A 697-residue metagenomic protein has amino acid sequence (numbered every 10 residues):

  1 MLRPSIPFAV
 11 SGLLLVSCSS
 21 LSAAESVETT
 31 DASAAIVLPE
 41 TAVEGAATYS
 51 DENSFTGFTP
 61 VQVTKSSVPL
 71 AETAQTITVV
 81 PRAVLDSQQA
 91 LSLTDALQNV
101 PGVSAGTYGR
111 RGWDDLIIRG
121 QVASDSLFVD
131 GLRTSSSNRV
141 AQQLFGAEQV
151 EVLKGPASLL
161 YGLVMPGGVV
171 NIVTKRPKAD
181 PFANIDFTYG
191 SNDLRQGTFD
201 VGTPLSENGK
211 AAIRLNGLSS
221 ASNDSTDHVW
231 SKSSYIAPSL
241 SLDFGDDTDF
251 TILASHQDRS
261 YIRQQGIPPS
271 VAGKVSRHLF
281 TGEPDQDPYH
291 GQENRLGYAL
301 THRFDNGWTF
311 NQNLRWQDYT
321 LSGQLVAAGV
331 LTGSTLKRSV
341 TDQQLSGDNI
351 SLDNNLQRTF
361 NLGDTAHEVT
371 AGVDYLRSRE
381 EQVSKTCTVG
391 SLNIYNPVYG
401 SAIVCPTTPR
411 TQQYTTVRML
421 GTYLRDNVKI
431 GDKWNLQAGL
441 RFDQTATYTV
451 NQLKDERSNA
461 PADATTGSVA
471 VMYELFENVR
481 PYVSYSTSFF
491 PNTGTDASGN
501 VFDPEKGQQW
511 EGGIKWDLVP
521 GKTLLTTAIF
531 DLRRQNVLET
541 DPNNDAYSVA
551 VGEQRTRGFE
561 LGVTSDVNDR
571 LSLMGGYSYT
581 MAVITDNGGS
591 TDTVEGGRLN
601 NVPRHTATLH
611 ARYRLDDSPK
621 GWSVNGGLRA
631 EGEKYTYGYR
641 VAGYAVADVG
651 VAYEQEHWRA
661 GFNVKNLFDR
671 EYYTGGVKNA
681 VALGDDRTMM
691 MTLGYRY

Functional and structural regions predicted by a protein language model:
P39-P181, G512, K678: Acidic, small-polar-rich N-terminal luminal/periplasmic segments of exported/outer-membrane proteins
F145-E148, L159-P238, F244-T248, N294 (+1 more regions): Outer-membrane beta-barrel translocator/receptor signature
S220-D224, S234-R303, W316-G347, G390-M419 (+1 more regions): Acidic/polar loop-and-plug regions of large Gram-negative outer-membrane beta-barrel proteins
S241-G245, S255, G347, A366-T370 (+5 more regions): Structural signature of Gram-negative outer-membrane beta-barrels, strongest in the C-terminal barrel of TonB-dependent
L296-Y319, R338-V450: Face-selective signature of the C-terminal outer-membrane beta-barrel domain
A299-A327, P481, K506-D566, S572-D586: Membrane-embedded beta-barrel scaffold of Gram-negative outer-membrane proteins
A550-Y637, E671, T692-R696: Gram-negative outer-membrane beta-barrel transporters
R629-Y635, A652-Y697: C-terminal beta-signal and adjacent terminal beta-strands/loops of Gram-negative outer-membrane beta-barrel proteins
